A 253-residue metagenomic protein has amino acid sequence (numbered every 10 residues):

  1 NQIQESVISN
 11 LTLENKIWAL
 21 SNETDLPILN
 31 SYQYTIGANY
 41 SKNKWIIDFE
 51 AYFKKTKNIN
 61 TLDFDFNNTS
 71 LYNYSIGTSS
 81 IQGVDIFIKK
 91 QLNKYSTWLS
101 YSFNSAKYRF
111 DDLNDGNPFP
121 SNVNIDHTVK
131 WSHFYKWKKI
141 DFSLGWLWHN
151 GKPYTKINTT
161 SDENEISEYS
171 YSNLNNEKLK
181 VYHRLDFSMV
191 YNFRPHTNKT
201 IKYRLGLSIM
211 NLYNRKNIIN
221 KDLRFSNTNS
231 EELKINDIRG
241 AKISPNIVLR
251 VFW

Functional and structural regions predicted by a protein language model:
N1, I17, A38-Y40, F49-F53 (+4 more regions): Transmembrane beta-barrel strands of outer-membrane/channel proteins
N1-Y34, A51-Y74, G145-I166, K216-N220: Surface-exposed extracellular loop regions of Gram-negative outer-membrane beta-barrel proteins, predominantly
A19-D25, Q33, T69-S75, G83 (+3 more regions): Extracellular loop and loop/strand-boundary signature of outer-membrane beta-barrel proteins
N30-Y34, S41-N43, F53, T78-Q82 (+4 more regions): Residues that define the transmembrane beta-barrel architecture of outer-membrane proteins
I36-Y40, I86-K90, L99, W131-Y135 (+4 more regions): Residues on the lipid-exposed face of transmembrane beta-strands in outer-membrane beta-barrel proteins
K44, K94, K139, R194-Y203: Short loop/turn motifs that connect adjacent beta-strands in outer-membrane beta-barrel proteins
Y52-K55, S70-N158: Gram-negative outer-membrane beta-barrel transporters
K57, W148-E165, R184, Y191-W253: C-terminal beta-signal and adjacent terminal beta-strands/loops of Gram-negative outer-membrane beta-barrel proteins
